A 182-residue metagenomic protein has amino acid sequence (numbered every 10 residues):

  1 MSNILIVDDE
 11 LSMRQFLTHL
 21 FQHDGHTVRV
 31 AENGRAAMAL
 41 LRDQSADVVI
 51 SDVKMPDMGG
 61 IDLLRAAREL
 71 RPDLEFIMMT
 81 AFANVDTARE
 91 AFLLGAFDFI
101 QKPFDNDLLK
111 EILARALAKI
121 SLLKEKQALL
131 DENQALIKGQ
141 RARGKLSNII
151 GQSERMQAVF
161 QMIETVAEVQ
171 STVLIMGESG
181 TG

Functional and structural regions predicted by a protein language model:
L11-R29: Two-component/phosphorelay signaling modules centered on CheY-like receiver
E32-A36, G59-D62: Acidic catalytic/metal-coordinating carboxylates
A39, I61-D73, E90: Short amphipathic alpha-helix used as the core "switch/output" element in two-component signaling
Q44-I50: Active-site beta3 strand of CheY-like receiver
M55: Receiver (REC) domain active-site loop signature in two-component systems and cognate sites in sensor histidine kinases
Q134-G182: AAA+ ATPase active-site-proximal loops
